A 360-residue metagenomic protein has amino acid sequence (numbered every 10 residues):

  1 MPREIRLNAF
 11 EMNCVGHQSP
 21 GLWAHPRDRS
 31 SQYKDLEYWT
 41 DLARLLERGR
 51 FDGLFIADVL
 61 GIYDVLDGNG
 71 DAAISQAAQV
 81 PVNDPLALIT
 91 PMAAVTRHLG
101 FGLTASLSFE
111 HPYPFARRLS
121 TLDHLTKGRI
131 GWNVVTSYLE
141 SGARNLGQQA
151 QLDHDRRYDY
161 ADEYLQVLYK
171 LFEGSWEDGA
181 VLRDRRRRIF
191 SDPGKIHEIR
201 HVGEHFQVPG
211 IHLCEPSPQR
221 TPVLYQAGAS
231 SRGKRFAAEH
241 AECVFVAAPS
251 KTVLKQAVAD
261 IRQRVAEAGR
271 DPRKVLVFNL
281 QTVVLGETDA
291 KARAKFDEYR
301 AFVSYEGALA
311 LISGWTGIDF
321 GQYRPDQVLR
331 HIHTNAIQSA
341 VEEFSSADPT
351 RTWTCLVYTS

Functional and structural regions predicted by a protein language model:
M1-V95, Q219-P222, F344: N-terminal beta1-alpha1-beta2 module of alpha/beta enzyme domains
R3-E4, H111-H240, E267-A268, R273 (+2 more regions): Internal, glycine-rich beta/alpha segment that forms the wall or movable "lid" of small-molecule/cofactor binding
I5-A9, L54-I56, F101-A105, I130-V134 (+3 more regions): Hydrophobic faces of well-ordered beta-strands that scaffold small-molecule active sites in alpha/beta enzyme cores
W23-L36, A105-Y113, R220-S231, V284-G286: Active-site mouth loops of central-metabolism enzymes
P26-Y33, I74-Q79, G102-E110, Q151-D155 (+1 more regions): The substrate-binding groove and active-site-proximal loops of carbohydrate-active enzymes, especially glycoside
I62, P81-D84, P91-T104, Q226 (+7 more regions): Catalytic cores of nucleotide-enabled group-transfer and carboxylate-activating enzymes in metabolic and assembly-line
V277-K291: Short, conserved secondary-structure transition motifs
Y358-T359: Conserved small/polar residues in nucleotide/adenosyl-binding loops
